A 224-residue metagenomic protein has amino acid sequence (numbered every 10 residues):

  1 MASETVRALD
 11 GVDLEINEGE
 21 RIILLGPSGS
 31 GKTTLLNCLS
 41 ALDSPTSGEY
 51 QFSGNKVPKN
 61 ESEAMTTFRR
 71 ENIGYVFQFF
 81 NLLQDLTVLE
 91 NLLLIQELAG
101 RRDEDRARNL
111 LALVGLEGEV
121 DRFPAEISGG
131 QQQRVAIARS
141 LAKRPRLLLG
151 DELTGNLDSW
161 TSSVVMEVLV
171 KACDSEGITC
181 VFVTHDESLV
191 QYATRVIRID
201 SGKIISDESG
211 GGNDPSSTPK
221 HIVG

Functional and structural regions predicted by a protein language model:
M1-Y192, I199: ABC family nucleotide-binding domain
K203-G224: Conserved beta-strand-loop-alpha-helix hinge in the C-terminal portion of ABC ATPase nucleotide-binding domains
